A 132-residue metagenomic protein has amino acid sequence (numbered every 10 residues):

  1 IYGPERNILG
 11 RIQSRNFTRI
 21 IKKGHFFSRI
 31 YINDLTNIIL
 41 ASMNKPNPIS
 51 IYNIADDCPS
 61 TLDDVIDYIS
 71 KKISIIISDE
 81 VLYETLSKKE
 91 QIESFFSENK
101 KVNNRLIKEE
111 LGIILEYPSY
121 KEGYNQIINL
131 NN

Functional and structural regions predicted by a protein language model:
I1-R15, I20, N33, A41-Y52 (+1 more regions): Glycine/proline-rich active-site loop of Rossmann-fold NAD(P)-dependent oxidoreductases
R6, F26-F27, N33, N125-N129: Soluble, non-transmembrane catalytic domains of enzymes that act on hydrophobic metabolites at membranes
I8-S14, D67-I69, E116-Y117: Short, glycine/charged-enriched secondary-structure capping and boundary segments
I30, S60, V102, L115-P118: Residue-level signal for the nucleotide or nucleotide-sugar donor/cofactor binding architecture
N33, D63, R105, P118-K121: Residues in well-ordered alpha-helical elements
I38-I92: Mid/C-terminal beta-alpha module of Rossmann-like enzyme folds, strongest in SDR-family dehydrogenases/epimerases
D67, L86-I114: Conserved C-terminal active-site "lid" loop/helix of NAD(P)H-dependent oxidoreductases that clamps the redox cofactor
P118-N132: Amphipathic terminal alpha-helices
